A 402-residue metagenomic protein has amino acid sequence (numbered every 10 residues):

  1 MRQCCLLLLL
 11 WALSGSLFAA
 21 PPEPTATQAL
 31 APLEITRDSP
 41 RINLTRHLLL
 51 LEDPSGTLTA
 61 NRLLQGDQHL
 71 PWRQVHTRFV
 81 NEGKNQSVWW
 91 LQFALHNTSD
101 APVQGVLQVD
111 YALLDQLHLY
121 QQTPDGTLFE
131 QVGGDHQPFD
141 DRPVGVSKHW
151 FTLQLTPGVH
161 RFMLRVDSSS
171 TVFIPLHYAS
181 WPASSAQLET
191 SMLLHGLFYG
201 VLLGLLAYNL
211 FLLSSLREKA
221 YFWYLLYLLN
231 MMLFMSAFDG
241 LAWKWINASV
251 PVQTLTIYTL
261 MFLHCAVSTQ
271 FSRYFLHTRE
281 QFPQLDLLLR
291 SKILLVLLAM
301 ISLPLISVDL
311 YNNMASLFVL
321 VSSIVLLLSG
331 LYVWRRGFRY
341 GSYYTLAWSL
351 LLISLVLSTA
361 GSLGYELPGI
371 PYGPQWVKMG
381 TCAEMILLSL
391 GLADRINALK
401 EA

Functional and structural regions predicted by a protein language model:
C5-S16: Bacterial N-terminal signal peptides
A20-M192: Soluble non-transmembrane domains of integral membrane proteins
L113-Y120, F222, L229, L233-S236: Carboxylate/His-rich catalytic cores and anion/metal-binding grooves
L188-L213, N313-W334: First transmembrane helix
L205-N230: Juxtamembrane interface at the cytosolic side of transmembrane helices
L233-Y274, T278-A402: Interfacial "cap-and-anchor" motif at the non-cytosolic start of specific transmembrane alpha-helices
